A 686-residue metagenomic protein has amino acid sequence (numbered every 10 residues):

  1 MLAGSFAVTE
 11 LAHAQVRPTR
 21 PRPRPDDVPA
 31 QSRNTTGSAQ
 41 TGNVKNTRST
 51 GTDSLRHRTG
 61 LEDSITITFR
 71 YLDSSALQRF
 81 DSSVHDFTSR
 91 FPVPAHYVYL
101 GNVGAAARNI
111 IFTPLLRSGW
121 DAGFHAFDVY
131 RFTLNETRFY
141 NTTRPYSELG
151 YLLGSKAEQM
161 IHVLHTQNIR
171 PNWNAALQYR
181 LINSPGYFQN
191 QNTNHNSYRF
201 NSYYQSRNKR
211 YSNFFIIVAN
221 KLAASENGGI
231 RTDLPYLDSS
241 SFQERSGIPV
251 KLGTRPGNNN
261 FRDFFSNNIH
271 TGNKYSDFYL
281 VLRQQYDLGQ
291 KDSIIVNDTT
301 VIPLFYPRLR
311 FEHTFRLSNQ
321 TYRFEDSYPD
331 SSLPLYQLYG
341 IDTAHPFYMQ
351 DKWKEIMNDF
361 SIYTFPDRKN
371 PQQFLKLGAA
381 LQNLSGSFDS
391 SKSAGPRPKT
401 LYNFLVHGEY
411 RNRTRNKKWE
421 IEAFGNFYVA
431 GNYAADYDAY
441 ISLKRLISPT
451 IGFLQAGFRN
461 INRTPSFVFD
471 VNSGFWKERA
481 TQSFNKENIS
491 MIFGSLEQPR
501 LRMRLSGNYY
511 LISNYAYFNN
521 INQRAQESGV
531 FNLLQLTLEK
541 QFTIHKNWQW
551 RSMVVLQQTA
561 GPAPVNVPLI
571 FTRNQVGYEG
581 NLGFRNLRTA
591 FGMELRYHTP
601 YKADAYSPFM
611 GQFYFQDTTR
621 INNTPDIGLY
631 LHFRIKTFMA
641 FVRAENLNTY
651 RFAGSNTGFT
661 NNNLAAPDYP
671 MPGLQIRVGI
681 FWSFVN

Functional and structural regions predicted by a protein language model:
M1-L2, A12: Cleavable N-terminal signal peptides
A3-V8, P185-Q189, A430-N432, A560-P564: A generic structural signal for short coil/turn motifs at secondary-structure boundaries
V8-A14: Sec/Tat signal peptide C-region and signal peptidase I cleavage site
L11, N174, F374: Exposed beta-strand and adjacent loop surfaces of beta-rich binding modules that mediate intermolecular recognition
Q15-F278, G289-I295, K444-G452, P667-L674 (+1 more regions): Membrane-proximal, glycine/serine-rich, low-complexity loop/turn segments characteristic of large bacterial
L116, T142-R144, F264-P334, L338-N686: Exposed, low-structure sequence patches enriched in small/polar residues
